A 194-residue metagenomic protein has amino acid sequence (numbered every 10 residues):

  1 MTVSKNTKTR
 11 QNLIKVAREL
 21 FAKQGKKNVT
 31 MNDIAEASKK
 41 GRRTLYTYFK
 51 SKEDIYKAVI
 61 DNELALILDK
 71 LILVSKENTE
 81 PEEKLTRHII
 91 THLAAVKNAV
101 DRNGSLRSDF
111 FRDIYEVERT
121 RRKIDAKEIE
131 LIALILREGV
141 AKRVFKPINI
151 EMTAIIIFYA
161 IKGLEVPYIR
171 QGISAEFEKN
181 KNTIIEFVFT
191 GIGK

Functional and structural regions predicted by a protein language model:
M1-K8: N-terminal intrinsically disordered/low-complexity leader segments
T9-A17, I34, V59-E63, I67 (+1 more regions): Generic hydrophobic, amphipathic alpha-helix propensity
N12, L20-D54, A58: Helix-turn-helix
I14, Y56, I60, L64 (+3 more regions): Amphipathic, non-transmembrane alpha-helical scaffold segments
A58, N62, I72-N98, A154-I157: Hydrophobic alpha-helical connector segments
R87, E130, L134-K142, Y159-A160 (+2 more regions): C-terminal peripheral helix-coil segments that are non-catalytic and often amphipathic
L93-A133, A141: Short secondary-structure transition hinges
K146, I150-A154: Membrane-interface starts of transmembrane alpha-helices
